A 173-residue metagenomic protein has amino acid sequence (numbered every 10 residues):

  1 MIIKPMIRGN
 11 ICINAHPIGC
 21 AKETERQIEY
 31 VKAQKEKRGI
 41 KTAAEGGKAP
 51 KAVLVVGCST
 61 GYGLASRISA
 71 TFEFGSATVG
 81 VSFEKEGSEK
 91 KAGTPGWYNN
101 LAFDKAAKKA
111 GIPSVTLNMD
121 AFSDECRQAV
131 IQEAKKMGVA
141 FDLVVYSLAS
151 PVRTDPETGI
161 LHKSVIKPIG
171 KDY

Functional and structural regions predicted by a protein language model:
M1-K41: Class I SAM-dependent methyltransferase Rossmann-like catalytic core, especially the SAM/SAH-binding loop
H16-T24, P95-N99, S123-C126: Phosphate/oxyanion-binding active-site loops and adjacent basic polyanion-contact surfaces
R38, A43-A44, K48-F83: Canonical Rossmann dinucleotide-binding motif of NAD(H)/NADP(H)-dependent dehydrogenases/reductases, specifically
G57-L64, F122-D124, A149-R153: Gly/Ser/Thr-rich loops at beta-strand to alpha-helix junctions that form or flank small-molecule/cofactor-binding
G75-V115, D120: Glycine-rich phosphate-binding loop and adjoining beta1-alpha1-beta2 segment of Rossmann-like nucleotide-binding folds
I112, A129-T158: A glycine-rich helix->loop->beta "capping" turn within Rossmann-like NAD(P)(H)-dependent oxidoreductase domains
N118-V130: The beta1-alpha1 cofactor-binding region of Rossmann-like NAD(H)/NADP(H)-dependent oxidoreductases
M119, S147-L161, V165-Y173: Conserved NAD(P)H cofactor-binding loop of Rossmann-fold oxidoreductase domains
